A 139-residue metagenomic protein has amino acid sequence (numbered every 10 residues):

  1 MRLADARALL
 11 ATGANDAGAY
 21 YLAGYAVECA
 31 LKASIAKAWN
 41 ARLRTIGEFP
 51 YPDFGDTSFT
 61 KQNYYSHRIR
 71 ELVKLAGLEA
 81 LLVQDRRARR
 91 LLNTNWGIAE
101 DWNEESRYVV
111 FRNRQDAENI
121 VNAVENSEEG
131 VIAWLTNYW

Functional and structural regions predicted by a protein language model:
M1-W139: Terminal alpha-helical segments
